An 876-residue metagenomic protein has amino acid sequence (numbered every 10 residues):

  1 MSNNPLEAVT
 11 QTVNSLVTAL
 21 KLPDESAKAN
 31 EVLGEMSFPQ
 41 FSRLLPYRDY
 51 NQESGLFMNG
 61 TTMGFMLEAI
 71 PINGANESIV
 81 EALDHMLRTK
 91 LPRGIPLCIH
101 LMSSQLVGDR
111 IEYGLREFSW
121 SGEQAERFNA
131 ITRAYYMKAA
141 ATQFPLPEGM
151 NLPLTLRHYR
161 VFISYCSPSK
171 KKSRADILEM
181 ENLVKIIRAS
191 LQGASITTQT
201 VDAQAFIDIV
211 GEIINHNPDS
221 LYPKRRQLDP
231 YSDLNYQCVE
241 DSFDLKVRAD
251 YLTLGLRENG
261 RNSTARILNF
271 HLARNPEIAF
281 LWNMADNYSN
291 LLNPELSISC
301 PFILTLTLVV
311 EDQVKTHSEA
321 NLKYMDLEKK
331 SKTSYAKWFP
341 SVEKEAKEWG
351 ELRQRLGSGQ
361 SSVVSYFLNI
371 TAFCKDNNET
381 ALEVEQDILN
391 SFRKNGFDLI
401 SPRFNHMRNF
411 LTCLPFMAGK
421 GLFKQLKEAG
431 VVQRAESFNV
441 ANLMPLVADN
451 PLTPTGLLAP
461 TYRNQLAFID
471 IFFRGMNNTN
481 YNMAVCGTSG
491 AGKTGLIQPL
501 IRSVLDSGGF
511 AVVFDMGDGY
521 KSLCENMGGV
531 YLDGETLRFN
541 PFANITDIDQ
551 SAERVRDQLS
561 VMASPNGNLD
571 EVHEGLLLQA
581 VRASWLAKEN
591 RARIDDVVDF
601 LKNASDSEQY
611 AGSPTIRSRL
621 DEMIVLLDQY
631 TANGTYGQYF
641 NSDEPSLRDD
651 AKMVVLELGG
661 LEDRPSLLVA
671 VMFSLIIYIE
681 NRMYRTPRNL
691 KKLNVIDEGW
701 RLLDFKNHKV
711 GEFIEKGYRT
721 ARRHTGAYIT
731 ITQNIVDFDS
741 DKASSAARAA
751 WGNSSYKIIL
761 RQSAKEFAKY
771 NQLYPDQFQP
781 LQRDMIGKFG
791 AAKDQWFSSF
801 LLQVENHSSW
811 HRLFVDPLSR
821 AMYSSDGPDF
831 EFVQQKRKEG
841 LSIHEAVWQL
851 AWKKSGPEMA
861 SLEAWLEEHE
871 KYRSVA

Functional and structural regions predicted by a protein language model:
M1-L443: Extended, folded cores of ATP/NTP-driven motor/assembly subunits in large transport and secretion machines
G55-T62, I70-I72, D84-L91, T453-G534: Glycine-rich phosphate-binding loop of nucleotide-binding enzymes
A82, M86-P92, L296, Q313-K315 (+9 more regions): P-loop NTPase motor domains
P147-R157, E553-K602, K742-A876: P-loop NTPase motor core of the ASCE superfamily
Q192, R393, L505, E525 (+1 more regions): Anion (oxyanion) recognition and catalysis
G517, T730-I735, R761-S763: A short beta-strand-to-loop transition that corresponds to the Sensor-1 phosphate-sensing loop of AAA+ P-loop ATPases
D518-S522, F738-A749: Short, glycine/polar-rich helix-capping loops at beta-to-alpha or helix-loop-helix junctions that flank or form
A721-F738: Sensor-1/coupling segment of RecA-like P-loop NTPase cores
